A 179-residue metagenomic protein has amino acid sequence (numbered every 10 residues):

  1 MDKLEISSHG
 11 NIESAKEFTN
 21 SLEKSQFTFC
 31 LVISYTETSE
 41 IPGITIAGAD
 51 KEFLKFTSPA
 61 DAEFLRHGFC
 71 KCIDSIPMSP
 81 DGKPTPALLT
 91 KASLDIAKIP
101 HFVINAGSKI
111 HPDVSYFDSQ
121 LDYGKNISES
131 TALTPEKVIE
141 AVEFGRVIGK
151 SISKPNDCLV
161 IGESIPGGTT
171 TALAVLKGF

Functional and structural regions predicted by a protein language model:
M1-V114: Generic N-terminal targeting/processing segments that precede catalytic cores or assembly contacts
A49-D50, D118-Y123, A174-F179: A glycine- and small-aliphatic-rich helix-loop capping segment at beta-alpha/alpha-beta transitions that lines
F69-I73, S119-L133: Gly-rich Lys/Arg/Thr-decorated short loops/hinges at beta-loop-alpha junctions or inter-strand turns that position
S75-K83, S128-T131, P135-V138: Short gly/ser-rich anion-binding loops that grip negatively charged ligand groups
P112-F117, A172: Short, conserved acidic/polar surface loops in the N-terminal third of protein domains
A132-G178: Glycine-rich, mobile lid/loop segments that gate access to catalytic sites or pores
